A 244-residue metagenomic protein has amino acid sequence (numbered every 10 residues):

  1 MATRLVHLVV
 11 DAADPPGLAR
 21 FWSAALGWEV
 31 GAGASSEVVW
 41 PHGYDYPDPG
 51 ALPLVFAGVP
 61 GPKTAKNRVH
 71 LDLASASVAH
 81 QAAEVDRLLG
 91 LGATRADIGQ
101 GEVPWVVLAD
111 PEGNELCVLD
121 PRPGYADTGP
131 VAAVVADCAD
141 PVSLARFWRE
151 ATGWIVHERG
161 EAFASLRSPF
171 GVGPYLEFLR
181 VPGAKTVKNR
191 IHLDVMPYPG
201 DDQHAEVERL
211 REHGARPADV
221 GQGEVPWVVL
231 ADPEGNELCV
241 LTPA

Functional and structural regions predicted by a protein language model:
M1-P49, V55-N67: Hydrophobic, helix-prone linear segments
T3, H7-V10, P47, L52-V55 (+6 more regions): Vicinal oxygen chelate
V9-D11, D72-A76, V135-D137, D194-Y198: Short hydrophobic/aromatic beta-strand micro-patches that form the beta-sheet surface supporting nucleotide- or nucleic
P16-R20, V78-E84, S143-A145, G200-E206: Short, conserved charged micro-motifs
W22, L71, W148, L193: Residue-level signal for inorganic ion chemistry
D48-V55, V59, T64, D72 (+4 more regions): Conserved, structured core segments of small domains
V69-H70, R87: Extended, compositionally biased flexible segments
